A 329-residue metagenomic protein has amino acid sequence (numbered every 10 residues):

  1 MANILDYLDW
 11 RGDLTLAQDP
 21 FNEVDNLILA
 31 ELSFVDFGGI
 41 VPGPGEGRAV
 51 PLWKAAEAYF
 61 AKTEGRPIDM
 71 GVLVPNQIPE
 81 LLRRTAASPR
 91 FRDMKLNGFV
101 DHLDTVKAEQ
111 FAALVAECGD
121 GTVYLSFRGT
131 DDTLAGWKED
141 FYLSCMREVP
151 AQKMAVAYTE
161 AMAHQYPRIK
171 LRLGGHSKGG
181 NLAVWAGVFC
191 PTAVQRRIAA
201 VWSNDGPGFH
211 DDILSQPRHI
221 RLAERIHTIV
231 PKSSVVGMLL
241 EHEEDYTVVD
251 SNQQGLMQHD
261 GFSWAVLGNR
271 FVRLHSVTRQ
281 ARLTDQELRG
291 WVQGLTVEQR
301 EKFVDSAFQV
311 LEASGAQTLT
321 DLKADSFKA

Functional and structural regions predicted by a protein language model:
M1-V24, L29-A113, C118-V123, F127-V156 (+2 more regions): Alpha/beta hydrolase fold serine-hydrolase catalytic domain that processes acyl esters and thioesters
G174-G179, A183: Gly/Ala-rich beta-loop-alpha elbow adjacent to hydrolase catalytic centers
A183-T192: Short glycine-enriched nucleophile-adjacent loop and the immediately C-terminal alpha-helix near the catalytic center
